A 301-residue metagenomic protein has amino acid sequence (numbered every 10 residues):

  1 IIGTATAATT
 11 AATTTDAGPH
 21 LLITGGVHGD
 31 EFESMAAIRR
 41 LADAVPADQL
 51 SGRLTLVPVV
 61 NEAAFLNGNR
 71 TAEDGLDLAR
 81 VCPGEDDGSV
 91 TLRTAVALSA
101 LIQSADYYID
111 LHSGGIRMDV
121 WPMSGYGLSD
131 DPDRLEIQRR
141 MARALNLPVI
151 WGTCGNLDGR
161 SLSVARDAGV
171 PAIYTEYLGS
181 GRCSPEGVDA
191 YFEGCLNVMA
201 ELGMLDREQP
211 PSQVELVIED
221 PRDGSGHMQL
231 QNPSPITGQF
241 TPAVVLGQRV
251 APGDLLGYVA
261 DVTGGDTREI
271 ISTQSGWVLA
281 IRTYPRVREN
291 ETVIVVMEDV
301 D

Functional and structural regions predicted by a protein language model:
I1-D301: Structured catalytic-domain cores with a bias toward divalent-metal coordination
